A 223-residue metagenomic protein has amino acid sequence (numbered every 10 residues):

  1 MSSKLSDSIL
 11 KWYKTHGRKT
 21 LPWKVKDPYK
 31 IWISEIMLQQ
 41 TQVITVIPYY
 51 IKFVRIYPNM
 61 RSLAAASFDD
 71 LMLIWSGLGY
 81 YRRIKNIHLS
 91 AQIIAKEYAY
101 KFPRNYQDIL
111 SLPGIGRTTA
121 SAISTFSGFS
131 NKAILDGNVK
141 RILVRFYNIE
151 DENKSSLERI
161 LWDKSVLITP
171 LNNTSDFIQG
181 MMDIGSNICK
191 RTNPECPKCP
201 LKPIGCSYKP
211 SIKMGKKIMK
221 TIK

Functional and structural regions predicted by a protein language model:
M1-K4, T221: Short, low-complexity, intrinsically disordered N-terminal peptides in bacterial proteins
S3-S8, W12-K213: Catalytic cores of DNA base-excision repair glycosylases
S211-K223: Short cysteine/histidine-rich metal-coordination sites, predominantly Zn2+-binding motifs
